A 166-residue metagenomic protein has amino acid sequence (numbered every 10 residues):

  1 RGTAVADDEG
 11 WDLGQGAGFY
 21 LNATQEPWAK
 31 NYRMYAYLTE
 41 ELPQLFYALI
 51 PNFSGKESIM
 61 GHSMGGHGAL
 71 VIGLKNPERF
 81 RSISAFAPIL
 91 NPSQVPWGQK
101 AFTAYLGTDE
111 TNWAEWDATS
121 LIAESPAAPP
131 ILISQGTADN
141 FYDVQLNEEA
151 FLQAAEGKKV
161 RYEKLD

Functional and structural regions predicted by a protein language model:
R1-D166: Non-catalytic cap/lid and distal C-terminal segments of serine-dependent acyl enzymes
